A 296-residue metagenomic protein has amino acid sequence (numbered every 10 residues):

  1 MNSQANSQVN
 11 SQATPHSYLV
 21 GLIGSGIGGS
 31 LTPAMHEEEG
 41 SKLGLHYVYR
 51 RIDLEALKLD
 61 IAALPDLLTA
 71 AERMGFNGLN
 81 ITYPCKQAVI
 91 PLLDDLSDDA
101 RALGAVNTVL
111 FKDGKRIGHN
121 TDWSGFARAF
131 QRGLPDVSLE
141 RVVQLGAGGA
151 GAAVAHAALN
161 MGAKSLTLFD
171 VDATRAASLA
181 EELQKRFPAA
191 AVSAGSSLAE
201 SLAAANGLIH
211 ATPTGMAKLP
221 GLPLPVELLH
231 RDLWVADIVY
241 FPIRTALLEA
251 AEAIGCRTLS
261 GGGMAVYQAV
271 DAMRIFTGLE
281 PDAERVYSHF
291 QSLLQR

Functional and structural regions predicted by a protein language model:
P15-P135: Phosphate/diphosphate ligand-binding glycine-rich loop within oxidoreductases
S25, A147-G148: Glycine-rich Rossmann-fold phosphate-binding loop(s) that bind the pyrophosphate of adenine dinucleotide cofactors
G29, A173-T174, P242: Helix N-cap at the beta1-alpha1 junction of Rossmann-like dinucleotide-binding domains, i.e., the first residues
G151-A152, R244: N-terminal Rossmann-fold NAD(P) dinucleotide-binding loop
N160-S165, A253-R257: Conserved S-adenosyl-L-methionine
A163-R186: NAD(P)-binding Rossmann-fold cofactor-contacting core
A189-T258: Rossmann-like adenosine-cofactor binding region
I238-R296: Adenosine-phosphate binding glycine-rich loop
